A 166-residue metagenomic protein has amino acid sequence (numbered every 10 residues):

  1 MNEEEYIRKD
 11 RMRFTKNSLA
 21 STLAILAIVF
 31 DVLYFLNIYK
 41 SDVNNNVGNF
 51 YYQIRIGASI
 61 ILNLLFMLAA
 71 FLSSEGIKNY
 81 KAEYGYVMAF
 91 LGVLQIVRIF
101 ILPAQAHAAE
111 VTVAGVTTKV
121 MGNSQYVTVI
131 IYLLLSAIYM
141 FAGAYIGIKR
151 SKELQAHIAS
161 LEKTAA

Functional and structural regions predicted by a protein language model:
M1-N37, Y145-I148, A165-A166: Cytosolic juxtamembrane helix and N-cap/initiation of the first transmembrane helix
Y6-K9, Y84, V113-V120: Short membrane-interface loop/juxtamembrane segments of multi-pass integral membrane proteins
I7-M12, A70-Y80, A106-A109, A137-A166: Cytosolic juxtamembrane helix at the C-terminal end of the final transmembrane segment
F14-V29, Y80-G92, N123-S124: Alpha-helical membrane-anchoring segments
F30, Y51-A70, Q95-R98, L135-S136: Generic alpha-helical transmembrane segments
K40-I54, I99-I131: Interfacial non-cytosolic loop connecting adjacent transmembrane helices
F66-P103: Loop-to-transmembrane helix junctions at the membrane interface
I130-I138: Small-residue-rich transmembrane alpha-helices that serve as helix-helix interface/gating elements in multipass
